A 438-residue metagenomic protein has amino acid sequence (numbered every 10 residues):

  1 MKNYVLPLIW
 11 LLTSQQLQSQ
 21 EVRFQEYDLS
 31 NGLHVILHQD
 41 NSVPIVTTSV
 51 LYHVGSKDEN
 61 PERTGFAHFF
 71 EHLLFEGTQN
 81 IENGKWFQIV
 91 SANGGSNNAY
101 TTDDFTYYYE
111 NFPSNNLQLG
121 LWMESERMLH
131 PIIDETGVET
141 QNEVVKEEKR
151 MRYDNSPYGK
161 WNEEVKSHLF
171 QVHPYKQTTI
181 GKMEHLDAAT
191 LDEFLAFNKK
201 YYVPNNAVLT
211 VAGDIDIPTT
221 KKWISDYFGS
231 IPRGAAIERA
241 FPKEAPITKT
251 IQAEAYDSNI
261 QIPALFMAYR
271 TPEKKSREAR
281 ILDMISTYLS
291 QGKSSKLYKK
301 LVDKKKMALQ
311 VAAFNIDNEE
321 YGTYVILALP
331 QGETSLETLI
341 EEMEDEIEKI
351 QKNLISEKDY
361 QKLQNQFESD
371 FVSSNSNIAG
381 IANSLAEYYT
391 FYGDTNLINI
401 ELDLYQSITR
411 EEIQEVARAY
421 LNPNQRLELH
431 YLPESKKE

Functional and structural regions predicted by a protein language model:
M1-V22: Bacterial Sec-dependent N-terminal signal peptides
E21-D40: Short N-terminal segments immediately surrounding and downstream of signal-peptide cleavage
H38, V43-S56, G65-F69, G84-M128 (+5 more regions): M16 family metallopeptidases and their MPP-like homologs
G55-N60, H130, D134, I217-P218 (+3 more regions): Short beta-strands and strand-coil junctions in structured, solvent-facing domains, enriched
T64-T78: Active-site SXXK
E76-I81, M128-T136: Short, polar/flexible loop-turn hinges at active-site or ligand-entry regions and domain interfaces
Q171, T179, P204, V208-E273 (+2 more regions): An aromatic/glycine/proline-enriched structural segment found at the starts of mature extracellular/organellar domains
